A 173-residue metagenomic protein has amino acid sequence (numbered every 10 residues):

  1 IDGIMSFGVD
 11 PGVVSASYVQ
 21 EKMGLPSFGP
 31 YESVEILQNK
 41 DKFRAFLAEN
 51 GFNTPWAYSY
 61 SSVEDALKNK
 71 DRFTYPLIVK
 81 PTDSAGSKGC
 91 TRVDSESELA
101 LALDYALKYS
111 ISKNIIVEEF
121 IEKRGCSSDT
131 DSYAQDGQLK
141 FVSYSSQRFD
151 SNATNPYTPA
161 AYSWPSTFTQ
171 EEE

Functional and structural regions predicted by a protein language model:
I1, A66-R72: Short amphipathic alpha-helix with an adjacent loop that forms part of the alpha/beta core around
D2-N39, G51-S59: A short, GP-enriched loop/loop-strand-helix hinge that lies immediately N-terminal to, or at the N-terminal rim
G12-S15, A66, C126-S127: Short, well-ordered alpha-helical microsegments
K42, D65, E98: Residue-level recognition of oxygen-bearing side chains
F43-A48: Structural element of the ATP-grasp superfamily
G51-N53, D83-S87: Short glycine-enriched loop/turn motifs at secondary-structure junctions
N53-W56, P76-V79, T91-R124, A153-Y162 (+1 more regions): Conserved ATP-binding module of the ATP-grasp superfamily
E119-S127, D131-E173: ATP-dependent carboxylate/phosphate-activation module, predominantly the ATP-grasp catalytic core and closely related
